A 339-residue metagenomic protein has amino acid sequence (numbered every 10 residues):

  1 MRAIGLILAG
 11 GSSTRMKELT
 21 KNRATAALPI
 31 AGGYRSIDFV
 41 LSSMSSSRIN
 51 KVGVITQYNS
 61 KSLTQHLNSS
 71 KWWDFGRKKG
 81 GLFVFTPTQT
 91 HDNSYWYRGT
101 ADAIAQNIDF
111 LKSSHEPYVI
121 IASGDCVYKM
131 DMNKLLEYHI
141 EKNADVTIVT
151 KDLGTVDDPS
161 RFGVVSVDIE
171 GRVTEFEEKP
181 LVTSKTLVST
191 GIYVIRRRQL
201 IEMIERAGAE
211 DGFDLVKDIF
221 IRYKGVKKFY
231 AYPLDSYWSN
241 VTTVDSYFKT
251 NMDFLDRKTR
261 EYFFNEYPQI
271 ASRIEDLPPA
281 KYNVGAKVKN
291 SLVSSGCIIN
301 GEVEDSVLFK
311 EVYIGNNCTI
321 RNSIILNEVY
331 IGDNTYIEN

Functional and structural regions predicted by a protein language model:
M1-I4, R198, R206-N339: Left-handed beta-helix
M1-L255: Unchanged
